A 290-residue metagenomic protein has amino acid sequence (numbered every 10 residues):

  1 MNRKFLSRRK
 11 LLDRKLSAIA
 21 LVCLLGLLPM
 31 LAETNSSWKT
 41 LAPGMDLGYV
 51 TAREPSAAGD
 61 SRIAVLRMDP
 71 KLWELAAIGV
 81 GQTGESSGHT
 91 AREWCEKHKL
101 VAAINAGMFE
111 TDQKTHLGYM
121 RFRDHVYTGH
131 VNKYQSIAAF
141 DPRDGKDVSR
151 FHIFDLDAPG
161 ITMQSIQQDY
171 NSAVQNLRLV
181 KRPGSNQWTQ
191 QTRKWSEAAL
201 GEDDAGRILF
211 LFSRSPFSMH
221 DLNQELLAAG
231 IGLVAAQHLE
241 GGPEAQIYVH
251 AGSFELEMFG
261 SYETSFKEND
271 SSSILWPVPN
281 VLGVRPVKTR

Functional and structural regions predicted by a protein language model:
M1-L12: N-terminal secretory signal peptides that target proteins for export/translocation
R8-K10, A20, A32, H125: Intrinsically disordered, low-complexity serine/threonine-rich segments
A18-L28: Bacterial N-terminal signal peptides
P29-N132, S136, R143-D147, L211: Zymogen propeptides
K71, M108, A205, R285-V287: Solvent-exposed coil/turn segments that connect beta secondary-structure elements in extracytoplasmic/periplasmic
H98-K99, K114, Y127-R285: Active-site beta-strand/loop microenvironment that shapes enzyme catalytic pockets
R290: Metal-centered catalytic cores of metalloenzymes
